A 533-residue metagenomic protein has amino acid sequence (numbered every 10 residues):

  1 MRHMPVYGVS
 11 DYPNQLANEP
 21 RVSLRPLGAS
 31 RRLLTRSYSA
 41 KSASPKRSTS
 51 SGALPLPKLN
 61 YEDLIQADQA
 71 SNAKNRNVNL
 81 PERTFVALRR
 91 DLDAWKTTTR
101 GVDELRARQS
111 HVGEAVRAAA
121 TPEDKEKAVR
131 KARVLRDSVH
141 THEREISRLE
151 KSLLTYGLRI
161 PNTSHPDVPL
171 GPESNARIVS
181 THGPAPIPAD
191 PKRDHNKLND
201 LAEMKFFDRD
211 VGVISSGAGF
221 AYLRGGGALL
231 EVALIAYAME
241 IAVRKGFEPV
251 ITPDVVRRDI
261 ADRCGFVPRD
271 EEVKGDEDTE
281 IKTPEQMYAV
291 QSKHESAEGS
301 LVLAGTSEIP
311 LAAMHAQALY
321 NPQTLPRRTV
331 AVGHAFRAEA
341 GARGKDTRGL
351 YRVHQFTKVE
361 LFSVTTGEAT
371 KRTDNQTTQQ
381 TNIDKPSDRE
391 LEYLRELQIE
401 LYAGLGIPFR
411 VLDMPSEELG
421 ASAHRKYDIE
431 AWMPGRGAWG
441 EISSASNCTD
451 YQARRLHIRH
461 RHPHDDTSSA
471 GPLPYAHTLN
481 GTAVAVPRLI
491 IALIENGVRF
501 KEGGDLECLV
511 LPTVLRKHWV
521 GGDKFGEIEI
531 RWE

Functional and structural regions predicted by a protein language model:
R2-P186: N-terminal alpha-helical targeting/anchoring segments
T97, H182-E533: TRNA-recognition modules of translation machinery and tRNA-sensing kinases, especially anticodon-binding
